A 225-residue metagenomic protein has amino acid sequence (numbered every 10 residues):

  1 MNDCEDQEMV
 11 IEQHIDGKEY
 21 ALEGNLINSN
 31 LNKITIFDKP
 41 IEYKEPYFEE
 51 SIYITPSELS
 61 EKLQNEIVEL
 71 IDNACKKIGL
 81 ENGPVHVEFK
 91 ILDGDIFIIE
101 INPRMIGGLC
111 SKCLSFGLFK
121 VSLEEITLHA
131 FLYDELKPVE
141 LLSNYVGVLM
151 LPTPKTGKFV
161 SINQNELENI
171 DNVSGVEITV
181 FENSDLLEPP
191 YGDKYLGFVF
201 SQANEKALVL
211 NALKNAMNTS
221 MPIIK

Functional and structural regions predicted by a protein language model:
M1-D93: Internal nucleotide-binding/catalytic subdomain
Q13, P56, F116, L196-A203: Short, well-ordered beta-strand elements within core beta-sheets of diverse protein domains
G24, D95-M105: A short beta-strand motif that forms the metal-chelation/ATP-contact edge of phosphoryl-transfer active sites
N28, I91-F97, P190-Y195: A short, glycine/Asx- and small/polar-enriched loop/turn that sits immediately N-terminal to a beta-strand
Y43-Y47, G108-K112, M221-P222: A short, polar/proline- and glycine-enriched secondary-structure boundary/capping micro-motif
P46-Y47, G107, P189-K194: Short, flexible turn/loop "capping" segments at secondary-structure junctions
E66-V87, N102-T156: Active-site "cap" helix and flanking loop/linker of ATP-utilizing ligase/carboxylase catalytic domains
L128-K225: Peripheral (often C-terminal) accessory segments that flank ATP-dependent C-N-forming ligase machineries
